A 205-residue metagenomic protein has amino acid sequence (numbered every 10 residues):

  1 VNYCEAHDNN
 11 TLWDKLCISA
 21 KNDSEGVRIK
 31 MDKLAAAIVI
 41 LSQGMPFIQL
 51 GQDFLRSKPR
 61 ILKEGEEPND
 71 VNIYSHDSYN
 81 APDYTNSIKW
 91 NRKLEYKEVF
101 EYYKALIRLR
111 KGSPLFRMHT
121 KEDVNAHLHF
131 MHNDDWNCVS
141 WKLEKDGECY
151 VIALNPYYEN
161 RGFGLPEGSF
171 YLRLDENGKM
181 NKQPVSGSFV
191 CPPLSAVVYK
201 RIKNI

Functional and structural regions predicted by a protein language model:
N2-G168: Loop/helix patches that line or flank the sugar-binding groove of alpha-linked glycan CAZymes
L16-E25, K179-F189: Short, polar loop/linker segments at the starts of domains and inter-domain junctions
R108-R110, L174, Q183: Compositionally biased, low-complexity repeat tracts
E144-D146, Y158, L174-N177, R201-K203: Short, flexible beta-strand-to-coil junctions
P166-K179: Solvent-exposed beta-hairpin/edge-strand motifs
K182-I205: C-terminal beta-strand-rich structural cap/linker in extracellular carbohydrate-active enzymes
